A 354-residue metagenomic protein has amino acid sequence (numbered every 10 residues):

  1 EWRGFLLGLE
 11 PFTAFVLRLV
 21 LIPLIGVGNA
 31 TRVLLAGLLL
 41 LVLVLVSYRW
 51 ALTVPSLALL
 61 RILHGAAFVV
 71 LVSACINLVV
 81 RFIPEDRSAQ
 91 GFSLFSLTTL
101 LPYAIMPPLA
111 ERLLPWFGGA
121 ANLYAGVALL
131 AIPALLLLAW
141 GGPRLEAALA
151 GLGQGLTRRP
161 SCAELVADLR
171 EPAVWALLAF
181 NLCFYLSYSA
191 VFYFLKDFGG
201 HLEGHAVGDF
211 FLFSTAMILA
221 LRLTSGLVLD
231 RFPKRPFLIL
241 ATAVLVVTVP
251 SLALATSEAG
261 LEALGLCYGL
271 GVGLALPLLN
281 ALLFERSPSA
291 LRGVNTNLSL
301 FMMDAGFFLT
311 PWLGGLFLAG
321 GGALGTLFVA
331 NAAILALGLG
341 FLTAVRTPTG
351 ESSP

Functional and structural regions predicted by a protein language model:
P11-L19, Y103-A104, T215-L223, F307-F308: Residue-level signature of mid-helix packing/kink "hotspots" within the transmembrane helices of 12-pass Major
L17-N29, L221-P233, L318: Helix-to-loop junctions at the C-terminal end of transmembrane segments in multipass secondary transporters
R32-V46, P236-P250: Structural signature of the two symmetry-related core transmembrane helices
P55-L63, A259-C267: Paired small-residue
I62-T98: Cytoplasmic helix-loop-helix junction between adjacent transmembrane helices in 12-TM secondary transporters
N122-A139, F328-T343: Symmetry-related core transmembrane helices of the 12-TM Major Facilitator Superfamily/SLC fold
L145-L178: Juxtamembrane intracellular "pre-TM" segments in multi-pass secondary transporters
V174-F211: Extracytoplasmic gate region of multi-pass secondary transporters
